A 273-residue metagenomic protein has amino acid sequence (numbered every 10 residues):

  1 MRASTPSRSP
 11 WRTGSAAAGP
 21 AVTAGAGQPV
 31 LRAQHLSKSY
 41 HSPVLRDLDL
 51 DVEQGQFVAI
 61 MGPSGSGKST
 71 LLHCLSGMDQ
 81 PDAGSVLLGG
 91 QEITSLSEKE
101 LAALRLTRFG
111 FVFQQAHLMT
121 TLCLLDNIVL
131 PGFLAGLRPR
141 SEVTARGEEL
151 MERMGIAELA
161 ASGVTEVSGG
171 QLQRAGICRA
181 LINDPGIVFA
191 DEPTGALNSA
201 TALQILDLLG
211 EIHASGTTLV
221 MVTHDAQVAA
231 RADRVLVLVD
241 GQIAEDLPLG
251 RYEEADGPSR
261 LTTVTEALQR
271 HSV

Functional and structural regions predicted by a protein language model:
S76: Helix-to-loop junction immediately C-terminal to a conserved catalytic motif
G84-E92: Conserved ABC transporter NBD signature motif
Q91-E92, S141-L159: Conserved ABC ATPase "signature" region
L122-P131: Short coil-to-helix segment of the ABC ATPase nucleotide-binding domain corresponding to the Q-loop/switch region
G163-V167, Q171-Q173: Conserved ABC ATPase signature
A180-L181: ABC ATPase C-loop
D184: Conserved catalytic motifs of ABC-family nucleotide-binding domains
V188-D191: Catalytic Walker B motif of ABC-type/P-loop ATPase nucleotide-binding domains
